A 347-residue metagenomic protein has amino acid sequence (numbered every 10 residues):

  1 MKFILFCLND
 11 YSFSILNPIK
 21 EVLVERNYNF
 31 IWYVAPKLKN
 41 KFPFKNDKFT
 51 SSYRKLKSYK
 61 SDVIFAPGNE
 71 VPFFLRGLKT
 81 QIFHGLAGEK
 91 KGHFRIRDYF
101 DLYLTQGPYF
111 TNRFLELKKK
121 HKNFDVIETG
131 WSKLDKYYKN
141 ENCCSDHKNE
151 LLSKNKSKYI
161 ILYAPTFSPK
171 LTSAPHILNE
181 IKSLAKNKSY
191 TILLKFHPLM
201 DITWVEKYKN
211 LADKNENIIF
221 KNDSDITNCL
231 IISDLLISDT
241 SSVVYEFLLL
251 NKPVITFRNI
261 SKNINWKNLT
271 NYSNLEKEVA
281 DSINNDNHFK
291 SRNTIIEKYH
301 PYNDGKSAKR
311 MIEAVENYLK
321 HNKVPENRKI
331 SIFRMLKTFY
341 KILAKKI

Functional and structural regions predicted by a protein language model:
M1-C7, I160-A164: Short hydrophobic beta-strand segments
I4-E141: Active-site and donor-binding regions of nucleotide-sugar-utilizing enzymes
S12-V24, L134-Y208, A308-K309: Conserved catalytic-core segment of nucleotide-activated headgroup transferases in glycan assembly
N29-F44, N187-K221: Catalytic donor nucleotide-activated moiety binding site of glycosyltransferases and closely related
T50-L56, M200-L248: Donor nucleotide-activated moiety binding/catalytic core segment of transferases that use nucleotide-activated donors
N69-F83, D223-W266: A donor-sugar binding/catalytic signature common to diverse glycosyltransferases and related nucleotide-sugar
H121-K122, E128, K209, S242-N303: Catalytic binding pocket for nucleotide-activated donors in carbohydrate/polymer assembly enzymes
I283-I347: C-terminal amphipathic helix plus adjacent low-complexity, charged tail appended to glycosyltransferase catalytic
